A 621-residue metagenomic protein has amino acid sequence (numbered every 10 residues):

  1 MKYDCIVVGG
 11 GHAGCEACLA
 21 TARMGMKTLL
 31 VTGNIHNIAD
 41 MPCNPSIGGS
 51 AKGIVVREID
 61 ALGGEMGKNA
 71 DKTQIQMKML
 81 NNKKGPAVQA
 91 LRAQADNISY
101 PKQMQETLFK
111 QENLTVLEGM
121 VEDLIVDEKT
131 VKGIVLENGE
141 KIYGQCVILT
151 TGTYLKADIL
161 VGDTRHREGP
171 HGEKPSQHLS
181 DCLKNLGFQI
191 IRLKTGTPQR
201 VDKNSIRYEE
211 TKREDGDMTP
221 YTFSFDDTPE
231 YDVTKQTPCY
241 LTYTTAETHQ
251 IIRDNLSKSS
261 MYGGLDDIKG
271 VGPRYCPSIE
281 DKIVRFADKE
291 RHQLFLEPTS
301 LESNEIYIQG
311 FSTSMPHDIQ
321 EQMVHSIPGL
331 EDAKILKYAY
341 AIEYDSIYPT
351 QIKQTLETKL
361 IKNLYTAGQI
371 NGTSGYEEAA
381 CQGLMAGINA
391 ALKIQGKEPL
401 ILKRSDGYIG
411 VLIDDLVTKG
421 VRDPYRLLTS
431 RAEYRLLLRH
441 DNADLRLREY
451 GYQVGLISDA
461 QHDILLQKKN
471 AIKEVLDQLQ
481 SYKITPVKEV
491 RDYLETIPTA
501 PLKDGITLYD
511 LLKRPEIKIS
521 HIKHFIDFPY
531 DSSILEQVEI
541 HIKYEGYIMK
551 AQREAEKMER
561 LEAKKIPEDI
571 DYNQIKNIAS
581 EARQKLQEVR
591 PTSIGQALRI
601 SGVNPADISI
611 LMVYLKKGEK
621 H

Functional and structural regions predicted by a protein language model:
M1-A13: Beta1/beta-strand and adjacent pyrophosphate-binding region of the FAD-binding site in flavoprotein oxidoreductases
Y3, E137-C146: Core beta-strand elements of the Rossmann-like FAD/NAD(P) dinucleotide-binding domain in flavoenzyme oxidoreductases
L19-D123, T150-R167, K174, H178-S180 (+4 more regions): Conserved N-terminal/central alpha/beta ligand/cofactor-binding core
R23, A379-L402: Internal hydrophobic alpha-helix adjacent to the cofactor/substrate pocket in enzyme cavities
N34, K52, M79, S180-E321 (+3 more regions): An anion/pyrophosphate-binding glycine-rich loop and adjacent beta-alpha core in soluble alpha-beta enzymes
I125-K141: Conserved beta-strand-loop-beta-strand element in the redox core of flavoprotein oxidoreductases
Y307-T373, I401-D414, S532-K585, R590: A glycine-rich dinucleotide-binding beta-alpha-beta segment and adjacent secondary-structure elements that constitute
R431, R448-D607, V613-H621: Extended, charge-enriched "interface" segments that sit outside catalytic cores
